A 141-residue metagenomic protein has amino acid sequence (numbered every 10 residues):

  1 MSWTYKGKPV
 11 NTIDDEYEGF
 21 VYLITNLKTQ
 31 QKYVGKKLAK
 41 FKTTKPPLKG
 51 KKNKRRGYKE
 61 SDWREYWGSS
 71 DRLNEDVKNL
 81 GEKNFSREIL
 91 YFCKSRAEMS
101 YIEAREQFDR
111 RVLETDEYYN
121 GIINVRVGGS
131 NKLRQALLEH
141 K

Functional and structural regions predicted by a protein language model:
M1-K141: Structure-specific nucleic-acid interaction/processing domains
